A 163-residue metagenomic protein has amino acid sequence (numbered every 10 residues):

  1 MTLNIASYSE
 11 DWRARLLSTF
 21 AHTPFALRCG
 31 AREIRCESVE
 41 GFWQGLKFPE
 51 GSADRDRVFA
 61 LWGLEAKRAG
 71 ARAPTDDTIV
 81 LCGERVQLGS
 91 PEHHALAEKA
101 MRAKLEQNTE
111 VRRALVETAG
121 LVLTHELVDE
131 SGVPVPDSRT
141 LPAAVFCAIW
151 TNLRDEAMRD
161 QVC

Functional and structural regions predicted by a protein language model:
M1-C163: Charged, low-complexity intrinsically disordered segments
